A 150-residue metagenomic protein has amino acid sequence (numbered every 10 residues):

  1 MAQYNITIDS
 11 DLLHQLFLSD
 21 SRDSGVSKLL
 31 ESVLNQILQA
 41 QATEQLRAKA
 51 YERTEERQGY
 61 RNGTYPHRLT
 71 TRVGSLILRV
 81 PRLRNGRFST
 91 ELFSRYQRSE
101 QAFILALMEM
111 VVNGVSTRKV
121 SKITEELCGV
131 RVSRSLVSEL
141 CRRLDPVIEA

Functional and structural regions predicted by a protein language model:
A2-S94: Short, conserved DNA-binding cores of transcription-related domains
I8-L13, D23, S133, L140-R143 (+1 more regions): A hydrophobic alpha-helical transmembrane-helix feature that marks the membrane cores and membrane-interface segments
S19-D23, Q101-A106, E125: Glycine- and acidic
G59-N113, G129-R142, E149: Basic, short loop/linker segments at the boundary and entry of helix-turn-helix/winged-helix-like folds
R118-G129: DNA-recognition alpha helix
